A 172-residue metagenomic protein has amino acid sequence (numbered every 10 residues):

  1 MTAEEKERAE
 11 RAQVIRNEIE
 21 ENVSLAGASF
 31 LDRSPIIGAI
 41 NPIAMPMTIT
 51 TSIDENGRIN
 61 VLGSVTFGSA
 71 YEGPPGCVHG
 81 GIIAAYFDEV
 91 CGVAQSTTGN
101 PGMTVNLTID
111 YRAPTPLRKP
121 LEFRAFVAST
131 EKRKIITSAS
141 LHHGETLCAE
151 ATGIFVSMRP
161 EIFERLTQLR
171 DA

Functional and structural regions predicted by a protein language model:
M1-L117, A128-A172: Terminal targeting signals and extreme-terminal segments of soluble enzymes
A125: Conserved catalytic core of two-component histidine kinases
